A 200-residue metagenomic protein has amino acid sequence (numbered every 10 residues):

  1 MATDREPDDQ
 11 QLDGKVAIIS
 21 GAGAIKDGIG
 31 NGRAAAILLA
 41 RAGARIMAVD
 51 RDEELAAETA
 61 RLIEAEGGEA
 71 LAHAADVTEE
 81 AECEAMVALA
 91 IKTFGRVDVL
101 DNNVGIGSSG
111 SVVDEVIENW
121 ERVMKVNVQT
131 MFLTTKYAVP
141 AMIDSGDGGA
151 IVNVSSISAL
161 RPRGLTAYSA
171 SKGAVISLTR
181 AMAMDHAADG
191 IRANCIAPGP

Functional and structural regions predicted by a protein language model:
D13-M47: Canonical Rossmann dinucleotide-binding motif of NAD(H)/NADP(H)-dependent dehydrogenases/reductases, specifically
E53-A57, A74-M86, I117: The beta1-alpha1 cofactor-binding region of Rossmann-like NAD(H)/NADP(H)-dependent oxidoreductases
N103-S108: Conserved NAD(P)H cofactor-binding loop of Rossmann-fold oxidoreductase domains
S111-V112, N119-E121: Substrate-binding pocket helix/loop in short-chain dehydrogenase/reductase
T135, S171, T179: Active-site helix of classical SDR
P140, M184-A188: Alpha-helical segment proximal to the catalytic Tyr-Lys
S156: Residue(s) in the substrate-gating loop at a strand-loop-helix junction that position the organic substrate next
